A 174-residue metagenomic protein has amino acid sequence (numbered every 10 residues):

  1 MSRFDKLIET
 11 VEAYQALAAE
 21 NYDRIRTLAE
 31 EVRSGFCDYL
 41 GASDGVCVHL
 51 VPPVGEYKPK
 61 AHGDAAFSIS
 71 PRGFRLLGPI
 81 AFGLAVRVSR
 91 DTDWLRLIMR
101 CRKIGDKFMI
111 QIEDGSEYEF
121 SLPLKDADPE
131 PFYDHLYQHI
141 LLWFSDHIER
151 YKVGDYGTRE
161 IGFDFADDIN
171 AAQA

Functional and structural regions predicted by a protein language model:
M1-P59: Charge-rich, low-complexity N-terminal segments
L7, V11-Y14, A18, A66 (+3 more regions): Generic, low-specificity signal for short hydrophobic/alpha-helical stretches with a mild N-terminal bias, encompassing
V11-Y14, A18, L97-G105, L136 (+2 more regions): Generic hydrophobic, helix-prone segments enriched in Leu/Val/Ile
A18, T92-I98, D167-N170, A174: Short secondary-structure transition/capping segments
A29-V32, H62-S68, I80, D91-D93: Short amphipathic alpha-helical surface micro-motifs
G55-G73: Charged, often glycine-rich, active-site loop that binds/positions anionic groups
P71-H135: Intrinsically disordered, low-complexity regulatory segments enriched in Ser/Thr/Pro and charged residues
K107-A174: Glycine-rich, aromatic-bearing surface loops/beta-hairpins
